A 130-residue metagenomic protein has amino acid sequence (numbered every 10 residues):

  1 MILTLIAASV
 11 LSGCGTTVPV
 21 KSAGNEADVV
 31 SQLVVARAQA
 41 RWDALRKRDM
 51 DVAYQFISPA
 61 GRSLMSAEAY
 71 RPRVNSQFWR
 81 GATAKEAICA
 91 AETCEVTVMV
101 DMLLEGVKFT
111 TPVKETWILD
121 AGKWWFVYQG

Functional and structural regions predicted by a protein language model:
M1-C14: Sec-dependent bacterial lipoprotein signal peptides
C14-R46: Short, low-complexity N-terminal intrinsically disordered segments enriched in polar/charged residues
L33-A36, A40, V52, M65 (+2 more regions): Extracytoplasmic/secreted proteins, especially bacterial periplasmic and envelope-associated proteins
R46, M50-A67: Short, solvent-exposed secondary-structure junction/capping segments
A53-Q55, A82, V127-Y128: Short, hydrophobic secondary-structure boundary micro-motifs
R71-K114: Surface-exposed, charged secondary-structure patches
F109-G130: Short beta-strand edge/turn micro-motifs at domain boundaries
